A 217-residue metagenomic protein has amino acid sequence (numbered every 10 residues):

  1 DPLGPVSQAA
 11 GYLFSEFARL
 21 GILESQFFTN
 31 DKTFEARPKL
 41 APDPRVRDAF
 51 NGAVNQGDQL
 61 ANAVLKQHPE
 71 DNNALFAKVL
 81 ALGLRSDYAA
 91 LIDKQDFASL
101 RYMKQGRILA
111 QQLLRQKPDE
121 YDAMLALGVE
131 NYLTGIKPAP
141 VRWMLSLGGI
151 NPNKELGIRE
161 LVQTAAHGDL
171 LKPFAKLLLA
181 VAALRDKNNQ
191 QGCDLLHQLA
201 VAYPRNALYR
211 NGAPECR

Functional and structural regions predicted by a protein language model:
D1-G4, D71, E120, D169-K172 (+1 more regions): Residue-level recognition of tetratricopeptide repeat
P2-Q8, L199: Cell-wall glycan-active module
G4, A175, Y209-A213: Conserved hydrophobic register position within alpha-solenoid helical repeats
A10-G11, E215: A short linear boundary/processing microfeature
G11-E70, F76-D119, A126-H167, F174-V181 (+1 more regions): Short coil/linker segments at helix-helix boundaries
V181-R217: A cross-kingdom marker for long, charged
